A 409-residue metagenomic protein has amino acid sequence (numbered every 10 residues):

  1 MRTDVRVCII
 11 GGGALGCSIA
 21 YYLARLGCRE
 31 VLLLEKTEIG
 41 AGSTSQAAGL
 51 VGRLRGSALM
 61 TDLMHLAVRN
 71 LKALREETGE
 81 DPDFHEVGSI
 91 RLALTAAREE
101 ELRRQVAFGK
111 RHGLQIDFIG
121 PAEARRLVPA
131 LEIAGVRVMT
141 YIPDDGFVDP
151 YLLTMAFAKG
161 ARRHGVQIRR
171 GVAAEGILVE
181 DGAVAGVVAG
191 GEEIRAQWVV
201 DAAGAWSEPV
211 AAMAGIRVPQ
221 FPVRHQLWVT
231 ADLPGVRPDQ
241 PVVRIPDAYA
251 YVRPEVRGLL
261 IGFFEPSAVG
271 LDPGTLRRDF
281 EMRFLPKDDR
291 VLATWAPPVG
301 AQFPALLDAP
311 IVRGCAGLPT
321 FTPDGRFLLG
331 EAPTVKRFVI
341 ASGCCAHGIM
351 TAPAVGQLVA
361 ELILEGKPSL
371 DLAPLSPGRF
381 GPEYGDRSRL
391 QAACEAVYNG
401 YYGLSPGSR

Functional and structural regions predicted by a protein language model:
R2-L15, L32: Beta1/beta-strand and adjacent pyrophosphate-binding region of the FAD-binding site in flavoprotein oxidoreductases
R2-V5, V188-W198: Core beta-strand elements of the Rossmann-like FAD/NAD(P) dinucleotide-binding domain in flavoenzyme oxidoreductases
A24-T44: Glycine-rich FAD pyrophosphate-binding loop
A48-L127, Y249-V252, R290, S408: Dinucleotide-binding Rossmann-like beta1-alpha1 core, especially the glycine-rich loop that anchors the ADP
A73, H85, L94-H164, R169-R170 (+2 more regions): Flavin (FAD/FMN) cofactor-binding and adjacent substrate-gating region of FAD-dependent oxidoreductase domains
P150, A293-A393: C-terminal catalytic lobe of FAD-dependent flavoproteins
E192-P241, L370: Central helical "cap/lid" subdomain
D232-R337: Active-site lid/adjacent beta-loop-alpha segment flanking the redox-cofactor pocket in flavoenzymes
